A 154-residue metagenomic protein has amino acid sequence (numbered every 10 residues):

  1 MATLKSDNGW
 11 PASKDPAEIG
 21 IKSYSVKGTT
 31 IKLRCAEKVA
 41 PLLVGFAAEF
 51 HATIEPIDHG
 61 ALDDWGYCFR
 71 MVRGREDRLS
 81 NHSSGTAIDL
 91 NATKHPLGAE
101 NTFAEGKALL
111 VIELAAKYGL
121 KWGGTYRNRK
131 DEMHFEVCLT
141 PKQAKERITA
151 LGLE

Functional and structural regions predicted by a protein language model:
M1-I57: Active-site acidic/histidine clusters and adjacent loop/turn architecture that either coordinate catalytic ions
K5, I19, P41, G45 (+4 more regions): Alpha-helical structural elements
V26-T30, G74, H95: Generic preference for well-ordered secondary structure
V44-T86: Active-site-adjacent loop/helix surface patches within enzyme catalytic domains that shape the substrate-binding cleft
R75-I88, A92-E154: Catalytic cores and adjacent binding grooves of peptidoglycan-active enzymes
